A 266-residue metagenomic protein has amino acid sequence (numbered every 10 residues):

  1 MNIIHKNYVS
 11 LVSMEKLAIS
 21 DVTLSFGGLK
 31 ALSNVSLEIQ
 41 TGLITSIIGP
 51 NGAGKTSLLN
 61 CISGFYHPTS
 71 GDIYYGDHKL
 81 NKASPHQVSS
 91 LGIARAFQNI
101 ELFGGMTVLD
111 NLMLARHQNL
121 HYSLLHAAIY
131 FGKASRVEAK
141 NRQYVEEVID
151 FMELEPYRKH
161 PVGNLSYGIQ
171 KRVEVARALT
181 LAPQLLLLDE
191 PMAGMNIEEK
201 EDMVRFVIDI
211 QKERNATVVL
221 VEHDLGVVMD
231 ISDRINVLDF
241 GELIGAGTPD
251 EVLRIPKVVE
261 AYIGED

Functional and structural regions predicted by a protein language model:
I3-D266: Glycine-rich phosphate-binding loops of nucleotide-dependent enzymes
